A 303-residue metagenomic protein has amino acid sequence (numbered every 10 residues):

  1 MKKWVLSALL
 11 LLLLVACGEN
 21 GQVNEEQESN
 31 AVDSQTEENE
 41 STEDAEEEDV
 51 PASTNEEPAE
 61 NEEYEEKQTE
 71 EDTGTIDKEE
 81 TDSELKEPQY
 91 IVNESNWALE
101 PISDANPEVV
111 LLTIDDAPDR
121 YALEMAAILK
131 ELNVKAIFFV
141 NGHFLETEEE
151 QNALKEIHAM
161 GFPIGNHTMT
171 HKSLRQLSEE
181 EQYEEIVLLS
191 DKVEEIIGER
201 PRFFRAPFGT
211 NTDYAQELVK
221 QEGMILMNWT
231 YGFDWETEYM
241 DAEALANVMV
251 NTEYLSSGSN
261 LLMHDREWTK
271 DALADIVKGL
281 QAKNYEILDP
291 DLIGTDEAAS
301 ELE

Functional and structural regions predicted by a protein language model:
M1-W4: Positively charged n-region of N-terminal signal peptides that target proteins for export
L6, L11, G18-P107: N-terminal, intrinsically disordered, polar/charged segments of Gram-positive cell-envelope systems that serve as
K78-S173, K192: Active-site beta->alpha N-cap acidic-glycine motif
P101, E146, T269-E303: C-terminal domain-boundary segment and adjacent tail
V110-T113, A136-V140, P163-N166, R202-R205 (+3 more regions): Structural recognition of the beta-strand scaffold that forms the well-ordered cores of secreted hydrolase catalytic
D116-R120, N141-E149, S173-L177, R205-N211 (+2 more regions): Acidic-and-aromatic substrate-binding clefts and catalytic sites of carbohydrate-active enzymes
A126, L154-K155, I186-S190, L273-V277: Generic structural signal for well-ordered alpha-helices, preferentially at hydrophobic/aromatic core positions
K172-I197, F208-S256: Alpha-helical scaffold elements lining the catalytic groove of polysaccharide deacetylases
